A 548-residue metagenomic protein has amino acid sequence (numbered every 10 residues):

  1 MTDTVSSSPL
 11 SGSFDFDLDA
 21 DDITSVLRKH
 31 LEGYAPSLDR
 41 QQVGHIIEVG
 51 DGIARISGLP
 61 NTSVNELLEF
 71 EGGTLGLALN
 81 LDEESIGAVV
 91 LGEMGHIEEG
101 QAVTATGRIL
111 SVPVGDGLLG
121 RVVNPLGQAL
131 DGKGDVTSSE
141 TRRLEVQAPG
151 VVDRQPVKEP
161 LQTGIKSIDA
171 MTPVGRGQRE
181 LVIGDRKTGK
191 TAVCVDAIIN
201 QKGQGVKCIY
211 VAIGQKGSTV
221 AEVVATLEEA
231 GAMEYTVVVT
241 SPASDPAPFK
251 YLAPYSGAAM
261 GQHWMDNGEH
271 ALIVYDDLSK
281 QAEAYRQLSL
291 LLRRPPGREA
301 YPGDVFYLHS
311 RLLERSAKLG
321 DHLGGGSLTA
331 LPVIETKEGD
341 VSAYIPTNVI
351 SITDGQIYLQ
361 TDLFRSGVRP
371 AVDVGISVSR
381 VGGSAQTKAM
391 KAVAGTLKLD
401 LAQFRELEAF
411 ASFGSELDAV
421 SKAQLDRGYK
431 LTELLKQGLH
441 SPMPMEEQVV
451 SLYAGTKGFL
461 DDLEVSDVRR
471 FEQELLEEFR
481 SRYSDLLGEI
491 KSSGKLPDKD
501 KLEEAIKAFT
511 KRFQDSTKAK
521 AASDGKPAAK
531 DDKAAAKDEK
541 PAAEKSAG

Functional and structural regions predicted by a protein language model:
D3-H30, P36-D39, H45-L161, P497: Acidic-enriched and Gly/Ser
T4-P9, S13, H96, H263 (+2 more regions): Conserved catalytic/coupling modules of large nucleotide/cofactor-utilizing molecular machines
Y34-D39, H45-E48, P60, L67-F70 (+21 more regions): Replace "in large, NTP-powered and nucleic-acid-processing enzymes" with "in large, NTP-powered factors and other
Q101-V103, L110, V114-G117, L130-R179 (+3 more regions): P-loop NTPase nucleotide-binding/switch module
M171, P248-Y285: Phosphate-binding/switch loop-helix module in NTP-utilizing enzymes
R176-T226, D277: Walker A/P-loop NTP-binding active-site region of P-loop NTPases, recognizing the glycine-rich GxxxxGKT/S
G203-V206, G217-H263, L290-P302, H322: Nucleotide-state-sensitive switch-loop elements of NTP-binding domains
G205-C208, E234-V237, G268-L272, G325-A330: Loop/turn-to-beta-strand initiation segments
